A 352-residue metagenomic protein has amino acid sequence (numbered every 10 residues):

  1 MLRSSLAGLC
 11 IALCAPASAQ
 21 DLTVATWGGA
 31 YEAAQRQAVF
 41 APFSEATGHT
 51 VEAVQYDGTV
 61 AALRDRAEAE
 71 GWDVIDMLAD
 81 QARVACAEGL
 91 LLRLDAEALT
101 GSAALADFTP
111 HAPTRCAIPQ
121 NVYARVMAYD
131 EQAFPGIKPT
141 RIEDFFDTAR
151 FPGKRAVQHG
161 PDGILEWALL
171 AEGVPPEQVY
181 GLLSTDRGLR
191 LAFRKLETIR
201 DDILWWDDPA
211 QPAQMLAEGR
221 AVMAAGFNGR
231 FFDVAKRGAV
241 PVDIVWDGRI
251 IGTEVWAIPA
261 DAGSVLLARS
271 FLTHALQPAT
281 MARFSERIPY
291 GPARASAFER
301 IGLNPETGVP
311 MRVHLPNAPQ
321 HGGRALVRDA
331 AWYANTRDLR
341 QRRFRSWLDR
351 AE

Functional and structural regions predicted by a protein language model:
Q20-A85: Early extracytoplasmic/lumenal segment of secretory-pathway proteins
G29, A33-A34, W72, A79-Q211: Extracytoplasmic ligand-binding site segments that recognize negatively charged/polar headgroups
G71-M77, W205-W206, V222-F227, D243: Paired acidic/hydrophobic, glycine-rich loop segments that form the ligand-binding mouth/hinge of periplasmic-binding
Q81-V84, M223-V240: A ligand-binding cleft/hinge motif common to bilobed small-molecule-binding domains
Y123, L189-T198, K236-A262, P305: Periplasmic-binding protein-like
V126-A133, L169-A171, T253-L267, R283-F284: A bilobed periplasmic-binding-protein/Venus flytrap-type ligand-binding module shared by bacterial periplasmic
P259-R324: Mature extracytoplasmic/periplasmic domains
Q320-E352: Conserved C-terminal helix/tail region of periplasmic/extracytoplasmic solute-binding proteins
